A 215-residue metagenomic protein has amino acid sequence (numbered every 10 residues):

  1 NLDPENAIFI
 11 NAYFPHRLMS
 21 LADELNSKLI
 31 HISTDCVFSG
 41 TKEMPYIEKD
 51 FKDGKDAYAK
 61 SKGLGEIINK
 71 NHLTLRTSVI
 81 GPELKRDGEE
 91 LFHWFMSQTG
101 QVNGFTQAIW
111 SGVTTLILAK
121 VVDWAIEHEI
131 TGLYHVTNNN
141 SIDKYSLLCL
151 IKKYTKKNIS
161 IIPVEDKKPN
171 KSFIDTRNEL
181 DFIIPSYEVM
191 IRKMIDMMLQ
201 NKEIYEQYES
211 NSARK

Functional and structural regions predicted by a protein language model:
N1-A12: NAD(P)H-binding glycine-rich loop region in Rossmannoid oxidoreductase-like domains and their noncatalytic homologs
P4, T34, T77, N138: Short acidic donor-binding/metal-coordinating loop in glycosyltransferase active sites
N11, Y58-K62, R76: Active-site YXXXK catalytic motif of short-chain dehydrogenase/reductase
P15-H16, G63-I67, K120: Conserved active-site helix of classical SDR/Rossmann-fold NAD(P)-dependent CH-OH oxidoreductases
H16-D53: Conserved Rossmann-fold NAD(P)-dependent oxidoreductase catalytic core, especially the SDR/UDP-sugar
I30-S33, L73-T74, S111, H135: Structural signature of the Rossmann-like NAD(P)-dependent dehydrogenase/reductase core
K55, I67-G112, L116-I117, D123-W124: NAD(P)-dependent short-chain dehydrogenase/reductase
V121-F173, K202-K215: Mid/C-terminal beta-alpha module of Rossmann-like enzyme folds, strongest in SDR-family dehydrogenases/epimerases
